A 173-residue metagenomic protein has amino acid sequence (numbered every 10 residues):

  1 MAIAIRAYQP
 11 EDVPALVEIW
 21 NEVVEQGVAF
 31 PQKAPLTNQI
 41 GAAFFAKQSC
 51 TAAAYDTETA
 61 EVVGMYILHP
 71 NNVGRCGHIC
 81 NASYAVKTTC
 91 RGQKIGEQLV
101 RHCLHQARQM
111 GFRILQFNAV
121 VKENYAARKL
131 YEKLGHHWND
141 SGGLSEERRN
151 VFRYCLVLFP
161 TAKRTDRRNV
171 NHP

Functional and structural regions predicted by a protein language model:
A2-L16: A short beta-loop-alpha structural element at the N-terminal edge of CoA-dependent acyl/N-acetyltransferase catalytic
Y8, V86, V120: Hydrophobic adenine-recognition pocket in adenosine-nucleotide-binding enzymes
E18-A34: Helix-loop element at the rim of GNAT/NAT acetyltransferase active sites that forms part of the acceptor-substrate
A29-T89, V100-R101, Q106: Acetyl-CoA-dependent GNAT
H69, N118, G142: Conserved residues at the C-terminal ends of beta-strands
C80, V121-R128, L134, S141-P173: C-terminal "cap" of GNAT-fold acetyltransferases
G92-A107, R128-K133: Conserved acetyl-CoA-binding loop-helix of GNAT-fold acetyltransferases
A107-V120: Conserved GNAT acetyl-CoA-binding A-motif
